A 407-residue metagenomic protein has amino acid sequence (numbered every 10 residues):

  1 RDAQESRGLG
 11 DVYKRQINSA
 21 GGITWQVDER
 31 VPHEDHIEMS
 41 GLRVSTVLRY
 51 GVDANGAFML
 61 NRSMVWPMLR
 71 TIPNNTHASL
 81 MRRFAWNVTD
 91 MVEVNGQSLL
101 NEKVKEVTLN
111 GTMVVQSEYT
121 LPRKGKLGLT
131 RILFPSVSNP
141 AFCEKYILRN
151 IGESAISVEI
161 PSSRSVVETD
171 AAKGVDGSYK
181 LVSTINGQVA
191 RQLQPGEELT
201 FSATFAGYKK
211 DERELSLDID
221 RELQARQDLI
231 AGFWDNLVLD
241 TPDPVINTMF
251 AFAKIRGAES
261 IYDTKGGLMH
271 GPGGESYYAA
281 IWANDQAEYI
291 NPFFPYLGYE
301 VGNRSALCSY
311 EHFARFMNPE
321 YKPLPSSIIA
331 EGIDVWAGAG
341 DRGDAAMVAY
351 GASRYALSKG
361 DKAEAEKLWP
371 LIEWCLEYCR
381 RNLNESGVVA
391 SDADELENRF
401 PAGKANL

Functional and structural regions predicted by a protein language model:
R1, D11-T248: Terminal accessory carbohydrate-recognition/targeting modules of carbohydrate-active enzymes
G96, K124, E320-K322, G332 (+1 more regions): Detector for glycine-centered tight turns/loop "hinges" at secondary-structure junctions
R131-L133, E159-S162, A203-F205, F293 (+4 more regions): Glycine-rich, histidine-containing beta strand-loop boundary motifs that form or position
I147, S353, P370-E373, E377-R380: A broadly conserved amphipathic alpha-helix scaffold signal in soluble, globular proteins
Q192-L217, E275-A279, P325-M347, E377-L407: The feature captures the catalytic groove of carbohydrate-active enzymes
A231-K367, W374: Substrate-binding groove/exosite segments of carbohydrate-active enzymes
